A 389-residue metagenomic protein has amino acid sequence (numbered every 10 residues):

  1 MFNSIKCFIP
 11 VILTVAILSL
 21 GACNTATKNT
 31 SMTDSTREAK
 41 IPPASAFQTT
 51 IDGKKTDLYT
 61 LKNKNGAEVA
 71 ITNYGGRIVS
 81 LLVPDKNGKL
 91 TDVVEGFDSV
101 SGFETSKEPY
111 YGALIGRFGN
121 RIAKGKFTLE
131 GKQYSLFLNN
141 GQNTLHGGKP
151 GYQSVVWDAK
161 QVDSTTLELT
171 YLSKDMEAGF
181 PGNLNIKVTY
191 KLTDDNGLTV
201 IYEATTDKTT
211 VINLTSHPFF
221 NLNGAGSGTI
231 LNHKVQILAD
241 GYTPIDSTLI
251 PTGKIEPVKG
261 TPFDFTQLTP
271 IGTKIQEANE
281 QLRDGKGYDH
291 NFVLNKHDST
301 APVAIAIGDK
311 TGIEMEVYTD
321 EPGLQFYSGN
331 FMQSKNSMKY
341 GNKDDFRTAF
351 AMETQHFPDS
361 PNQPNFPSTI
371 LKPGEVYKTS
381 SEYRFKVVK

Functional and structural regions predicted by a protein language model:
M1-P10: Bacterial N-terminal signal peptides that target proteins for export
S19-A22: C-terminal motif of bacterial Sec signal peptides marking the signal peptidase cleavage site
N24-A67, N73-K389: An exposed, glycine/acidic-rich loop-and-rim segment of catalytic or binding clefts
